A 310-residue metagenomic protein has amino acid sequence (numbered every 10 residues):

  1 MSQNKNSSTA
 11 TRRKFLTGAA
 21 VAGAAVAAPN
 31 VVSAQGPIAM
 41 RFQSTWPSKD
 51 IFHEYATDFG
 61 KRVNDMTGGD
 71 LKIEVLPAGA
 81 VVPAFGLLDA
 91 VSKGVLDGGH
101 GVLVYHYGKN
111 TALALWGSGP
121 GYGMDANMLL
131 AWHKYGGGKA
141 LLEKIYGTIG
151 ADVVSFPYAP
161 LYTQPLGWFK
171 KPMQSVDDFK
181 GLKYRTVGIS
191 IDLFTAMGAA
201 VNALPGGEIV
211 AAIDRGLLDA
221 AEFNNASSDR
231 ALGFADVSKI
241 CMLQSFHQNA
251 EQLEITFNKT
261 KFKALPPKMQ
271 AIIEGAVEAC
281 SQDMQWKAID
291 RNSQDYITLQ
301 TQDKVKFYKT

Functional and structural regions predicted by a protein language model:
S2, S8-L129, K139, K144-T310: N-terminal secretory/targeting leader peptides
